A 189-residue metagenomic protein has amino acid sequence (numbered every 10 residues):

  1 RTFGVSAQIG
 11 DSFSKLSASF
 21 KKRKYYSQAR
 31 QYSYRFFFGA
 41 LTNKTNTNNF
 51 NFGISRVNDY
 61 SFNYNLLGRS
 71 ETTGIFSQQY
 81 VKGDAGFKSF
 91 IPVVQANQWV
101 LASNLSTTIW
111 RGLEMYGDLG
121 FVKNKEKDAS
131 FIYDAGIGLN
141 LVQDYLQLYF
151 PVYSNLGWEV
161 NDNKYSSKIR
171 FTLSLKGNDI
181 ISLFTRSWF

Functional and structural regions predicted by a protein language model:
R1-W110, K123-K125, F189: C-terminal outer-membrane beta-barrel translocator/porin domains of Gram-negative envelope proteins and their
A7-I9, L119, P151: Structural motif
S12-L16, Q95-L101, A129-A135, N140-V142 (+2 more regions): Residues that define the transmembrane beta-barrel architecture of outer-membrane proteins
R111-F121: C-terminal accessory/binding modules appended to enzymatic or scaffolding proteins
E114-Y116, Y145-V152: Conserved active-site loop/cleft motifs that coordinate metal ions or position small ligands
G117-L119, K127, A135: Hydrophobic alpha-helical membrane segments
G120-N124, Y153-G157: Short Gly/Pro-enriched loop/turn and capping motifs at secondary-structure junctions
I137-L146, Y165-F189: Outer-membrane beta-barrel "beta-signal"
